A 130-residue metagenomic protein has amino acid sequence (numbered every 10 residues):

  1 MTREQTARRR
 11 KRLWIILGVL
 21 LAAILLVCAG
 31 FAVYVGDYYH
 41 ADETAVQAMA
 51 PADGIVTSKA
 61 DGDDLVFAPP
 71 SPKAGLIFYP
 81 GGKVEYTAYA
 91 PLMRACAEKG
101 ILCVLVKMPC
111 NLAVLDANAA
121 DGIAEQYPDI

Functional and structural regions predicted by a protein language model:
T2-I55: N-terminal membrane-anchoring alpha-helices
Y39-P72, A88: N-terminal signal-anchor transmembrane helix
P72-A74, K99-L102, P128-I130: Loop/turn elements at helix/coil->beta-strand transitions in domains of secreted/extracellular proteins
K73-G81: Short beta-strand element of the alpha/beta-hydrolase
P80-K83, K107-C110: A mature extracytoplasmic/lumenal domain signature
T87-V106: Short amphipathic alpha-helix adjacent to the substrate-entry channel of hydrolases
A88, P109-I130: Alpha/beta-hydrolase active-site loop
